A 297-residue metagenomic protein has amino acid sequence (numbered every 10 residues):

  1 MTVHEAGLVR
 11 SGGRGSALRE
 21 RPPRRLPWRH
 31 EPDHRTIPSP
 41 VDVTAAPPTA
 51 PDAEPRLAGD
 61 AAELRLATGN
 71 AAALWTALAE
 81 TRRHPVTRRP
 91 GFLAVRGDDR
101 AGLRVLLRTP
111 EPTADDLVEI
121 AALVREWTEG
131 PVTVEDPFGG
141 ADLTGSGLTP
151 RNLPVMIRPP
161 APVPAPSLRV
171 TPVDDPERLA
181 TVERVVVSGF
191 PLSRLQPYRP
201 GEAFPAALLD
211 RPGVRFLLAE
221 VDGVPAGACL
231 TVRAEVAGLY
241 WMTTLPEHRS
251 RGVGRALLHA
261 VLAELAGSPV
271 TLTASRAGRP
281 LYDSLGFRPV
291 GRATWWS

Functional and structural regions predicted by a protein language model:
W28, P32-T128, P197, D210: N-terminal charged segments
P38, R108-E177, A293-S297: Acyl-donor-binding surface of acyltransferase catalytic domains
D116-A121, T244-P246, S250-A263: Conserved acetyl-CoA-binding loop-helix of GNAT-fold acetyltransferases
V134-G139, P246, V270-L281, W296-S297: Conserved beta-strand-loop-alpha-helix junction that forms the acyl-donor binding cleft
G139-P150, R255, R276-A293: Conserved active-site alpha-helix within GNAT-family acetyltransferase domains
D175-G189: A short, well-structured alpha-helix characteristic of acyl/acetyltransferase catalytic modules
P197-L245: A conserved beta-strand-loop-helix scaffold within acyl/acetyltransferase catalytic domains
